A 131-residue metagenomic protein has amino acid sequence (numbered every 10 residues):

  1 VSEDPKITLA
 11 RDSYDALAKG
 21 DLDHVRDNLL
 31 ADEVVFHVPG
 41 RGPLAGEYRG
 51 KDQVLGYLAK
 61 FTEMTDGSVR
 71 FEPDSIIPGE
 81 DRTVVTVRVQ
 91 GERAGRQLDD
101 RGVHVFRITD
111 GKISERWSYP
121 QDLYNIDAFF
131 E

Functional and structural regions predicted by a protein language model:
V1-E131: C-terminal and inter-domain tail/linker signature
